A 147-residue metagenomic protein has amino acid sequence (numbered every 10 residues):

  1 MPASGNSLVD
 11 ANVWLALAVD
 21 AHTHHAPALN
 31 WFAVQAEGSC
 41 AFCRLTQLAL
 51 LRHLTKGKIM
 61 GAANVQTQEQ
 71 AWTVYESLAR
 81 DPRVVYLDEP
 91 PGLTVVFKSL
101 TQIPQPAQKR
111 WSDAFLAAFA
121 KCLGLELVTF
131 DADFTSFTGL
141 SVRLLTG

Functional and structural regions predicted by a protein language model:
M1-L8, N12-F42, G57-Q70: Short, well-structured N-terminal submotif of metal-dependent ribonuclease cores
P2, D81-V128: Active-site neighborhoods of divalent-metal-dependent phosphate/nucleic-acid chemistry enzymes
D10, K109-R110, D131, T146-G147: Histidine- and aromatic-rich ligand-binding microenvironments
Q35, L54-P104: Active-site-proximal, substrate-binding regions of enzyme catalytic domains and RNA-binding/basic surfaces
A41-R44, Y86-L87, L127-T129, L144: A structural signal for short, well-ordered beta-strand segments and their strand-loop junctions that often border
T46, G92, D133-F134: Alpha-helix capping/helix-boundary segments
F134-L140: Short loop/helix-cap segments at secondary-structure boundaries that form the rim of catalytic
